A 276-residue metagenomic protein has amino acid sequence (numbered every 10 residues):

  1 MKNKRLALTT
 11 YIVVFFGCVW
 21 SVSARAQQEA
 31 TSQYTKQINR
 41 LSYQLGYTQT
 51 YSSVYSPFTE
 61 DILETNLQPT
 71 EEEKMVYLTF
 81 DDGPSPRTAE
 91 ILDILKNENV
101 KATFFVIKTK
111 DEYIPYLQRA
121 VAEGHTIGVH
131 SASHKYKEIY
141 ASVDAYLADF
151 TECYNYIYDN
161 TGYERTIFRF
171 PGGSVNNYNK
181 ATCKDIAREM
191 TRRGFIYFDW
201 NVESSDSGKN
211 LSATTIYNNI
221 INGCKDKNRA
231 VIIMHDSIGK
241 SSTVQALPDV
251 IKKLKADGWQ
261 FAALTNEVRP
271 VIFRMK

Functional and structural regions predicted by a protein language model:
K2-T79, P84-N99, Y113-Q118, T214 (+2 more regions): N-terminal pre-catalytic segment of deacetylase/amide-hydrolase enzymes
V54-Y55, F105, G208-S212: Short, flexible loop segments at the rims of nucleotide/cofactor-binding pockets, characterized by
E64-L67, Y116, E123-H125, N219-N222: Short beta-strand/turn micro-motifs at beta-sheet edges
M75-Y77, A102, N228-M234: Generic beta-sheet signal
Y77-L78, K96, V100-K108, V121 (+2 more regions): Short, well-structured secondary-structure segments
F80-D81, F105-V106, N176, K240: A generic secondary-structure micro-motif detector that highlights 1-2 residue hydrophobic/ambivalent hotspots embedded
D81, H130, P171: Active-site glycine-centered loops adjacent to acidic/histidine catalytic or metal-binding residues that shape
E90, E112, H134-I233, S237-K255 (+3 more regions): Catalytic domains of cell-wall/extracellular-matrix polysaccharide-remodeling enzymes, centered on de-N-acetylation
